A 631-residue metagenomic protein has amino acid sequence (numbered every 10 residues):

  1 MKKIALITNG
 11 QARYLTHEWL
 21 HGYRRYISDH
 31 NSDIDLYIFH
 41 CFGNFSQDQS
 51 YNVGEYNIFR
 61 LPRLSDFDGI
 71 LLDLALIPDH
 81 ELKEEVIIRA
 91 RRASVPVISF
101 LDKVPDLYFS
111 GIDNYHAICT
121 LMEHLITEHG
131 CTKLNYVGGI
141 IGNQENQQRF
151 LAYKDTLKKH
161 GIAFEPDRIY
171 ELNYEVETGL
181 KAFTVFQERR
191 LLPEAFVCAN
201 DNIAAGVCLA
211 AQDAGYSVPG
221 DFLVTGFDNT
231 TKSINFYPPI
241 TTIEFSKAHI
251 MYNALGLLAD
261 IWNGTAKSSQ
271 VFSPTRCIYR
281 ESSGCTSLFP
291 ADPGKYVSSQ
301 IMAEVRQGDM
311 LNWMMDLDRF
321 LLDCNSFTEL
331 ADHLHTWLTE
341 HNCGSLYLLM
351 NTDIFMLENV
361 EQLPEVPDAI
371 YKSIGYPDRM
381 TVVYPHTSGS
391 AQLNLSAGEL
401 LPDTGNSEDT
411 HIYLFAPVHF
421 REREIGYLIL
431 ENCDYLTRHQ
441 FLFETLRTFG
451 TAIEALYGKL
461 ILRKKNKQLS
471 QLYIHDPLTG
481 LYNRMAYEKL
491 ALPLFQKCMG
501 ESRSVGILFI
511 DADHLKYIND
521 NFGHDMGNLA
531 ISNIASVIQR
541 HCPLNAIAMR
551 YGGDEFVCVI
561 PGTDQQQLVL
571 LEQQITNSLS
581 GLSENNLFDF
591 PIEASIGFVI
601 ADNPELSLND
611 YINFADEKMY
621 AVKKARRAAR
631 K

Functional and structural regions predicted by a protein language model:
M1-Q49, V53-F320, C324: Bacterial carbohydrate/catabolite-sensing allosteric modules
P293, H524, V569-T576, S580 (+2 more regions): Catalytic-core segments of nucleotide cyclases and related cyclic-nucleotide turnover enzymes
D316-F320, R463-R484, Q496: Amphipathic HAMP/coiled-coil signal-transducing linker helices that couple sensory inputs to cytosolic output domains
P402-H419: A short, aliphatic-rich beta-strand micro-motif
S470-L490, I510-H524, S532: Conserved nucleotide-binding and Mg2+-coordinating catalytic segments in signaling enzymes
S470-Q471, R484-S504, A535-P543: Short regulatory alpha-helical coupling segments that immediately precede and/or link into cyclic nucleotide signaling
S502, L515, N533-I534, F556 (+1 more regions): Hydrophobic framework residues that shape the active-site pocket of cyclic nucleotide turnover catalytic cores
I547-R550, F590: A short pre-motif secondary-structure segment
